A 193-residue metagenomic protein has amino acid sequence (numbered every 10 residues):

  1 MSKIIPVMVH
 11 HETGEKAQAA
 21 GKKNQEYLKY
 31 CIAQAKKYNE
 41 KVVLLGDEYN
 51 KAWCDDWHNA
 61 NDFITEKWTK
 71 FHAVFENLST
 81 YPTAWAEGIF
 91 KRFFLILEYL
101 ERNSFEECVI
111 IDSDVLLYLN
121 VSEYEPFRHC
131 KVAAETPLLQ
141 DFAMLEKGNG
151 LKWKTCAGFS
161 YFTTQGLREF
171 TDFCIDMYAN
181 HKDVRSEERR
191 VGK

Functional and structural regions predicted by a protein language model:
M1-N77, E101, T164-Q165: N-terminal anchoring/stem segment of glycosyltransferases
V7-E12, L45-D47, K91, I111-S113 (+1 more regions): Short His-Asn-centered micro-motif
K23-Y27, G88-R92, R185-S186: Soluble or luminal CAZymes and related metallo-dependent hydrolases
S79-W85: Surface-exposed cleft-lining segments at the edges of enzyme active sites
G88-A134: GT-A fold catalytic core of metal-dependent nucleotide-sugar glycosyltransferases, centered on the diacidic
H129-W153: A short, conserved acidic/glycine-rich loop-to-beta-strand motif that forms the donor nucleotide-sugar/metal
A157-Q165: Short glycine- and hydrophobic/aromatic-rich loop-to-beta-strand nucleating segment in the catalytic cores
R168-K193: Catalytic core and acceptor-binding pocket of nucleotide-sugar-dependent glycosyltransferases
